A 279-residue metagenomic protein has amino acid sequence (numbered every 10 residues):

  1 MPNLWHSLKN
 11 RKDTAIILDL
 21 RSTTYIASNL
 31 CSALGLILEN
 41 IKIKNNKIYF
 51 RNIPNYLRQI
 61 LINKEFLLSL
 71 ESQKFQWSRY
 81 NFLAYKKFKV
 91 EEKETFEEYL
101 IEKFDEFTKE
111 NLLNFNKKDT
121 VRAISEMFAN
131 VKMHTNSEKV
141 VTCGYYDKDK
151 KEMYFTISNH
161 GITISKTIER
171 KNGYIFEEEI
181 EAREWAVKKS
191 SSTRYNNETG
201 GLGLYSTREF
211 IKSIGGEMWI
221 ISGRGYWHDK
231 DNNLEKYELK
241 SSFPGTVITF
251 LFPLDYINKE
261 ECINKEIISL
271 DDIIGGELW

Functional and structural regions predicted by a protein language model:
M1-K12, E71, Q76, Y174-E177 (+1 more regions): Flexible, glycine-/charge-rich segments associated with ATP-binding catalytic modules
M1-L70: Amphipathic alpha-helical interaction surfaces in cytosolic regulatory modules
Y25, E102-S125: Conserved short strand/loop->alpha-helix "switch" segment adjacent to the catalytic nucleotide/phosphoryl-transfer site
G35-I37, N114-K148, L204-F210: Conserved ATP-binding N-box helix of the HATPase_c
L67-L83: A glycine-rich helix N-cap at a beta->alpha junction
Y80-L113, N172-S190, T207-E209: Helix-loop-beta hinge of the Bergerat
K151-F155, T246: Short beta-strand element(s) in the Bergerat
N159: Acidic ATP/Mg2+-coordinating residue in the GHKL
